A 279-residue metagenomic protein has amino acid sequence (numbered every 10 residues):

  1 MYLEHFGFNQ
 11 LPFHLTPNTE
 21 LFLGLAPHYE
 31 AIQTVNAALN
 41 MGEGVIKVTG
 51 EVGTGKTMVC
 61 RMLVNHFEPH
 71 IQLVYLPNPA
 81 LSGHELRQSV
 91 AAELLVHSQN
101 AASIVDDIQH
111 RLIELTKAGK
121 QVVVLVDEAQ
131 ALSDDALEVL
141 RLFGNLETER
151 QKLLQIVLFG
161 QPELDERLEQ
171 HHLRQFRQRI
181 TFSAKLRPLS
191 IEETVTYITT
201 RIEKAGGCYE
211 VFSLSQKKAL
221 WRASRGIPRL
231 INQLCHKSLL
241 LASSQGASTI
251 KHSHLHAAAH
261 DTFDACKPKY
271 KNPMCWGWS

Functional and structural regions predicted by a protein language model:
M1-G42, K269-S279: A short, basic N-terminal segment
L3, S82-E85, H97-V139, T148-L154 (+4 more regions): Mid-core helix/loop region of P-loop NTP-binding domains shared across ATPases and GTPases
F8-L11, L15, H70-Q72, L81-Q99: Conserved NTP-binding/hydrolysis module of P-loop NTPases
M41-M62, P79: Walker A/P-loop nucleotide-binding motif
M62-H66, L164-R179, P188: Short regulatory helix/loop adjacent to the ATP-binding pocket of P-loop NTPases
L76-A80, R167-L168, T181-E193: Conserved AAA+ ATPase "SRH/arginine-finger" region at the nucleotide-binding site
A91-L94, P162-E163, H171, E192-C208: Conserved AAA+ ATPase "sensor/coupling" helix adjacent to the nucleotide-binding pocket
E203-S279: C-terminal alpha-helical "lid" subdomain
